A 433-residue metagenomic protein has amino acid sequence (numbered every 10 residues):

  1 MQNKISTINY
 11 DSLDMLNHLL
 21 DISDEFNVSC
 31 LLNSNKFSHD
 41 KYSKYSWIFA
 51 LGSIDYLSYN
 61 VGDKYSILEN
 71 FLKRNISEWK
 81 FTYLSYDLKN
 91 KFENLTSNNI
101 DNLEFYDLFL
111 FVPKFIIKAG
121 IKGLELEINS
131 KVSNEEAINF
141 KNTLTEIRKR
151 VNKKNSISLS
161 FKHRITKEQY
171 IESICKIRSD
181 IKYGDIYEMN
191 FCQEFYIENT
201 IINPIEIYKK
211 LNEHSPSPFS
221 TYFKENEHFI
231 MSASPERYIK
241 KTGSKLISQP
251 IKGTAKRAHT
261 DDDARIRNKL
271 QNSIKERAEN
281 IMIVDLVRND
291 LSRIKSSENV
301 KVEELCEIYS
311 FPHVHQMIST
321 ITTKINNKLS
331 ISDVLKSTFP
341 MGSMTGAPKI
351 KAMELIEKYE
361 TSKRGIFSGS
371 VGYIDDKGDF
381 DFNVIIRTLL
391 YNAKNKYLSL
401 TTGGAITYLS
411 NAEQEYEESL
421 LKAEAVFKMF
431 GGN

Functional and structural regions predicted by a protein language model:
M1-N433: Extended alpha-helical targeting/anchoring segments, especially N-terminal organellar/secretory targeting helices
